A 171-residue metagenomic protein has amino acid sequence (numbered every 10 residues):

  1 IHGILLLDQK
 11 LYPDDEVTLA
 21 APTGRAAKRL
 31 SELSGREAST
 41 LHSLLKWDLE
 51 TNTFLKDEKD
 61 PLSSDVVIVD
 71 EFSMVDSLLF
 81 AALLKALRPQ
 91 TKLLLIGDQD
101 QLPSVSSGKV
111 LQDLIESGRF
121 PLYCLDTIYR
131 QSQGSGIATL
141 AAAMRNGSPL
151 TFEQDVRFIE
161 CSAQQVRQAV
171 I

Functional and structural regions predicted by a protein language model:
I1-S31, A38, L94-I96, V156-A163 (+1 more regions): Conserved RecA-like ASCE P-loop NTPase motor core of nucleic-acid helicases/translocases
D15, S64, P89-K92, G118-Y123 (+1 more regions): Short glycine-/polar-rich loops that comprise or flank the Walker A/P-loop and associated switch/sensor motifs
E16-V66: Inter-Walker segment of RecA-like/P-loop motor cores
L45, M74-D76, L102-P103: Catalytic P-loop NTPase motifs of RecA-like helicase/translocase cores
E50-D65, V75-L79, L84-T91: Short basic/glycine-enriched coil/helix segment immediately N-terminal to the Walker B
D70-E71, G97: Walker B catalytic acidic pair
Q99-I171: Conserved helicase motor core of P-loop NTPases
